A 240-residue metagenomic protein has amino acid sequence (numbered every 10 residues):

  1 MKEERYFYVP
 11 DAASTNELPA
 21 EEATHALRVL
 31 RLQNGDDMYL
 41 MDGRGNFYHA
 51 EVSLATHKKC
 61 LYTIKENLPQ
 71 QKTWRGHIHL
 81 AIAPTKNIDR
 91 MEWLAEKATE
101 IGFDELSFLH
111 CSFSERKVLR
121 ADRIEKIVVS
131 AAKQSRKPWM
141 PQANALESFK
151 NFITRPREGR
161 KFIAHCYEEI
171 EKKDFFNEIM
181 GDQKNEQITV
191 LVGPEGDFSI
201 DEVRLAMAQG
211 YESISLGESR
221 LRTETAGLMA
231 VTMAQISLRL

Functional and structural regions predicted by a protein language model:
M1-Q70, D122: N-terminal positively charged helical leader segments and presequences
Y62, M140-N144, S213: Generic structural signal for residues in well-ordered beta-strands
N67, C111-S114, E218-S219: Short, ordered loop/turn segments at secondary-structure junctions
Q71-I163: RNA substrate-binding interface of SAM-dependent RNA methyltransferases
A83, K117, E195, S219 (+1 more regions): Glycine- and other small-residue-rich loops at beta-strand/loop junctions that grip anionic moieties
I163-L205, Q209-L216: Active-site/ligand-binding-proximal alpha/beta "capping" segment
I200-L240: Structured adenosyl-cofactor binding patch, chiefly the S-adenosyl-L-methionine
